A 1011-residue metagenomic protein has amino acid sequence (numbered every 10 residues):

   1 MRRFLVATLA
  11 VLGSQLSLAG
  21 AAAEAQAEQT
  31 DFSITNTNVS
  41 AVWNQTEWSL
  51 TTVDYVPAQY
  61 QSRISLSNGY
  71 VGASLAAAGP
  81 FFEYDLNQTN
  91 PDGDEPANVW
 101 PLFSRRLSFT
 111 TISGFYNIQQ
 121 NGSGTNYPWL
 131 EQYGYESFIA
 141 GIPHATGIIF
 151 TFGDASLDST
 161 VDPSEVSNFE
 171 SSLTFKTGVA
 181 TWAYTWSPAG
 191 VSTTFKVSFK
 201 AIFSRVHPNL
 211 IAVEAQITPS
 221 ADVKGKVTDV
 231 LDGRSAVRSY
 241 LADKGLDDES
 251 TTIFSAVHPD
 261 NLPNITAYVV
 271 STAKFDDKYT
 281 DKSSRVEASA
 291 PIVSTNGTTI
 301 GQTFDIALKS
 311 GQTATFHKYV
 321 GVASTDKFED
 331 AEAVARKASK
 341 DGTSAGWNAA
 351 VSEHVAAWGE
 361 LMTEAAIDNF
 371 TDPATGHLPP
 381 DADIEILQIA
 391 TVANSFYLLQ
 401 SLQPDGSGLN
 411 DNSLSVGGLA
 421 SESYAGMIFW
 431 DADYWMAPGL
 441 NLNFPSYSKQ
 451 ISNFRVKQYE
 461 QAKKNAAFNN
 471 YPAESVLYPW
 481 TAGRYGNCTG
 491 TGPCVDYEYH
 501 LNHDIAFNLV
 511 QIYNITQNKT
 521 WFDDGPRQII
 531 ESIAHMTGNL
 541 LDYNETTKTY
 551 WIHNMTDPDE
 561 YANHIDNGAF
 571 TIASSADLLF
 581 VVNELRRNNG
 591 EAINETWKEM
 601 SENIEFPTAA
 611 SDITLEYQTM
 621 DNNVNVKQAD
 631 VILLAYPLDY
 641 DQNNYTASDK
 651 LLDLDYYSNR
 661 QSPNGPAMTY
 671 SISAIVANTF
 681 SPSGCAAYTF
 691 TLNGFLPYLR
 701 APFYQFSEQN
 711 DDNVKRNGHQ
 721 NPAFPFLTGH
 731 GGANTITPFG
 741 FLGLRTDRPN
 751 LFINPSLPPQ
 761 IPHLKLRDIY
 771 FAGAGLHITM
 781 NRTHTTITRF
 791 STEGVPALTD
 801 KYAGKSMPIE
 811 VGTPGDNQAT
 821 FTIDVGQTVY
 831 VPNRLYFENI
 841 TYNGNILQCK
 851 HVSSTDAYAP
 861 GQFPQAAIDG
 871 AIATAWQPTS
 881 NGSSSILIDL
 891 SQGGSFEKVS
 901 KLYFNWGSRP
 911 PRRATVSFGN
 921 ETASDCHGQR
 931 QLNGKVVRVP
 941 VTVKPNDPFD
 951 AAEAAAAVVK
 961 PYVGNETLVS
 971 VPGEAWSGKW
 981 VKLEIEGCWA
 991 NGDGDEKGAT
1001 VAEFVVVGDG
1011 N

Functional and structural regions predicted by a protein language model:
M1-E24: Fungal secretory targeting signals
G20-Y424, G815-N817, V825, V829-C849 (+1 more regions): Acidic/polar, glycine-enriched structural segments that form the non-catalytic walls/loops of the carbohydrate-binding
L130-G190, K196, G684-A866: Non-catalytic C-terminal accessory modules of carbohydrate-active enzymes
V392-Q400, F454-Q461, Q528-L540, V581 (+2 more regions): Alpha-helical scaffold segments in carbohydrate-active enzymes
G418-I428, E474-Q528, H535-E599, T785: The feature captures the catalytic groove of carbohydrate-active enzymes
I428-Q458, N502-F507, Q511-I515, D524 (+2 more regions): Active-site core of glycosidic bond-cleaving carbohydrate-active enzymes
A871-L932, N965-N1011: Aromatic, loop-rich ligand-recognition surfaces of beta-strand-rich domains
L932-G973: Extracellular carbohydrate recognition and processing domains and analogous Trp-centered ligand-binding platforms
